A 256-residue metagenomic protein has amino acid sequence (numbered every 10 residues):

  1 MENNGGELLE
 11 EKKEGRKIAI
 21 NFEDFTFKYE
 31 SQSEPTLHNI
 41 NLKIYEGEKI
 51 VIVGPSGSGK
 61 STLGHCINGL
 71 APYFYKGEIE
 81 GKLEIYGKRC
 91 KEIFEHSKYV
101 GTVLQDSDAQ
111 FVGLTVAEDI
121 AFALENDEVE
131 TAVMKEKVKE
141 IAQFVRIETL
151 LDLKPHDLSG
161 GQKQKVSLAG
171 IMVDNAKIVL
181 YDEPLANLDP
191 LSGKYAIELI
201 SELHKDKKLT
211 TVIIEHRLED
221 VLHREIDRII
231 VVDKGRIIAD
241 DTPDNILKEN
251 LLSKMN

Functional and structural regions predicted by a protein language model:
K88-G101: ABC ATPase NBD coupling module
A132-L150: Conserved ABC ATPase "signature" region
K154-L158, Q162: Conserved ABC ATPase signature
L168-A169: Hydrophobic anchor residue at the start of the ABC signature
V179-D182: Catalytic Walker B motif of ABC-type/P-loop ATPase nucleotide-binding domains
P190-S192: Helix N-cap at the start of a conserved alpha-helix in ABC-type nucleotide-binding domains
R236-N256: Conserved beta-strand-loop-alpha-helix hinge in the C-terminal portion of ABC ATPase nucleotide-binding domains
